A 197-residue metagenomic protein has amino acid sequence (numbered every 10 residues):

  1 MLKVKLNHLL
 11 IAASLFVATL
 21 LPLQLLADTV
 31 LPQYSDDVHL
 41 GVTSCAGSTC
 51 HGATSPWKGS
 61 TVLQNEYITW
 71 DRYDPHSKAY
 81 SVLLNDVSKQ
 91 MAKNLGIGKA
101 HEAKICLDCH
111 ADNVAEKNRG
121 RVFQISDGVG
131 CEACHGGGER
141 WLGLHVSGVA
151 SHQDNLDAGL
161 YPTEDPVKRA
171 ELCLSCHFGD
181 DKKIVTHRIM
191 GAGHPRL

Functional and structural regions predicted by a protein language model:
L2-A13: Bacterial N-terminal signal peptides that target proteins for export
A12-P22: Bacterial N-terminal signal peptides
D28-Q33, T54-K93, V122-V129, G137-L197: Primarily the internal scaffold of c-type cytochrome electron-transfer domains, especially repeated/multiheme c-type
V30-S48, A53: N-terminal mature-domain "stem" immediately C-terminal to a signal peptide or N-terminal signal-anchor/transmembrane
V38-A46, E102, D127, P166-A170: Short metal-coordination and nucleic-acid-contact micro-motifs, chiefly zinc-binding Cys/His arrays
G47-G52, D108, A133-G136, S175: Short, cysteine/histidine-rich loop/knuckle motifs that typically chelate Zn2+
T49, T54, V87, H110-V114: Sec/Tat-exported extracytoplasmic proteins
K93-V129: Post-signal peptide N-terminal segment of secreted/secretory-pathway proteins
